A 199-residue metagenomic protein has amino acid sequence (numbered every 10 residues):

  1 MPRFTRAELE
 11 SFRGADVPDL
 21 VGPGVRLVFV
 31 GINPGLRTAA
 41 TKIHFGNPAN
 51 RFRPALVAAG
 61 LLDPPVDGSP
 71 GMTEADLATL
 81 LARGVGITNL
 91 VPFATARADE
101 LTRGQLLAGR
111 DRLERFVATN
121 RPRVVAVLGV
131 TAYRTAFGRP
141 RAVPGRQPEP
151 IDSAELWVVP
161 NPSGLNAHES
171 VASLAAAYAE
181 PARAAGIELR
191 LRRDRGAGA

Functional and structural regions predicted by a protein language model:
M1-P18, P23, P48, A55 (+2 more regions): C-terminal capping/extension of enzyme domains
G14-P48: N-terminal beta1-alpha1 ligand-phosphate binding loop
V25-L27, G84-V85, A154-E155: Structural motif
N33-G35, L62, T131, S163: Catalytic metal-binding/acid-base residues of hydrolase active sites
L36-A39, T95-R97, Y133-A136, L165-H168: Short catalytic/ligand-binding loop motif for oxyanion handling, primarily in non-cytosolic enzymes, centered on
T38-G104: Short, surface-exposed acidic-centric catalytic microdomains
A82-R139: Internal catalytic-core helix/loop-beta-alpha segment that presents or stabilizes conserved functional determinants
